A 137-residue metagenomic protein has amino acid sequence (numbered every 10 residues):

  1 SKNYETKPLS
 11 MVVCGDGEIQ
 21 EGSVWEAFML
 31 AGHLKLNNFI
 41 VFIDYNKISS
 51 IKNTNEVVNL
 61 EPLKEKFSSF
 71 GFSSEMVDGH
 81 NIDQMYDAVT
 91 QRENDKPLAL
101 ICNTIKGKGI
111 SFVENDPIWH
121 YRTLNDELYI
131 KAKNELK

Functional and structural regions predicted by a protein language model:
S1-K137: Glycine-rich ThDP/TPP pyrophosphate-binding loop and its adjacent helix/strand module within ThDP-dependent enzymes
